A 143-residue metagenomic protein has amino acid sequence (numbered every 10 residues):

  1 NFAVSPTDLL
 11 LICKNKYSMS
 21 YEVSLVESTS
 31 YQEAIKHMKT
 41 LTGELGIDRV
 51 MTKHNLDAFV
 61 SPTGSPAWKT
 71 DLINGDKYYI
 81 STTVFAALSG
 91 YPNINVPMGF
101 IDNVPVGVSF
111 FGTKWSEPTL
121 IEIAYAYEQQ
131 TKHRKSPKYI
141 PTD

Functional and structural regions predicted by a protein language model:
N1-D48, N95-P105: Short helix-loop capping/hinge segments that flank enzyme active sites or metal/cofactor-binding pockets
K16, L41, T63, A124-Y127: Alpha-helix boundary/capping residues
V26, Q32-K36, N74, L88-D143: Structural helix-boundary/capping segments
Q32, H54, T63-V84: Short, surface-exposed loop/helix-turn segments at secondary-structure junctions that function as lids/hinges flanking
T42-G46, V50-N55, T63, T131: Sec/Tat-exported extracytoplasmic proteins
G46-R49, L72-V96: Small-aliphatic-rich amphipathic alpha-helix that forms the alpha element of a beta-alpha
